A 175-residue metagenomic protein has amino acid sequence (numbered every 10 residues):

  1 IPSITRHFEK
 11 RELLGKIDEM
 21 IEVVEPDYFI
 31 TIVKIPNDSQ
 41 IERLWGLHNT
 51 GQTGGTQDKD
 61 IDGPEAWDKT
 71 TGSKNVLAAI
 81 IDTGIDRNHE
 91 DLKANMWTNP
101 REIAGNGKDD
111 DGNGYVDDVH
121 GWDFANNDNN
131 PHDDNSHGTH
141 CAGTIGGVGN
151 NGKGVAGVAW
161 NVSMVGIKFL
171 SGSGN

Functional and structural regions predicted by a protein language model:
I1-R6, Y28, I32, S163: Surface-exposed aromatic
P2, E22, S39, I61 (+2 more regions): Generic detection of intrinsically disordered/low-complexity segments and helix-coil linkers/edges
I4-I17: Short amphipathic alpha-helices in soluble, non-transmembrane regions that often serve as interface/regulatory elements
R6, T56-K59, D134, G138: Solvent-exposed, acidic/flexible segments
G15-L77, I85-D91, N95, D123-F124: Protease zymogen maturation seam
P64-N175: Subtilisin-like serine protease catalytic core
